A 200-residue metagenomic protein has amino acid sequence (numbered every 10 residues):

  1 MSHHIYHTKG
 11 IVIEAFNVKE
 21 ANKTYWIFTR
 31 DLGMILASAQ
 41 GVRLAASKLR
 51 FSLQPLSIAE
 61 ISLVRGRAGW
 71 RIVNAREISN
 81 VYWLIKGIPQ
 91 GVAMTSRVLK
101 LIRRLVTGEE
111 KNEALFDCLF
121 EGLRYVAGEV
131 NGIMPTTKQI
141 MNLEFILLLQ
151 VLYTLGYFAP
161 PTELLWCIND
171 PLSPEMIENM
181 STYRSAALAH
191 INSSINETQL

Functional and structural regions predicted by a protein language model:
M1-K23, F28-G33, A37-L200: Non-catalytic alpha-helical scaffolds and adjoining flexible linkers that form interface surfaces for assembly
